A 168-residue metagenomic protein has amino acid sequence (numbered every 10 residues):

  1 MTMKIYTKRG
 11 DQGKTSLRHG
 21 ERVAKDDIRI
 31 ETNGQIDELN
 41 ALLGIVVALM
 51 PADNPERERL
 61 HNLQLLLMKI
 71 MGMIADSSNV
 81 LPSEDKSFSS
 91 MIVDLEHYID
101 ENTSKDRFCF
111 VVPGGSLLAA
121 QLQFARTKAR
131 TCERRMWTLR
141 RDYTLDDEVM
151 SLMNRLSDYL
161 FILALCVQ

Functional and structural regions predicted by a protein language model:
M1-Q168: Phosphate/pyrophosphate-binding loop motifs in nucleotide- or prenyl diphosphate-using proteins
